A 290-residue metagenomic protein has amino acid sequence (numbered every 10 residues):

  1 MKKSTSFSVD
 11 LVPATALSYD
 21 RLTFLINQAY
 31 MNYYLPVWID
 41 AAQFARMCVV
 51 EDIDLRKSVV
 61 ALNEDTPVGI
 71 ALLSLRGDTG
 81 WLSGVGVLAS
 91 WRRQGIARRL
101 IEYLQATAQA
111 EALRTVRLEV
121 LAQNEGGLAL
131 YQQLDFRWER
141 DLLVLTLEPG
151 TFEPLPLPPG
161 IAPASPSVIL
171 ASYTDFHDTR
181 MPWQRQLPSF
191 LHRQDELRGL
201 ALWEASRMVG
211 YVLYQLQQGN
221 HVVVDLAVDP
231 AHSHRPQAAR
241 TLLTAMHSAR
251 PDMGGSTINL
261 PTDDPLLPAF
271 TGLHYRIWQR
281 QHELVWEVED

Functional and structural regions predicted by a protein language model:
K2-Q43, F152-Q184: Short amphipathic alpha-helix that is part of the acyltransferase structural core
T23-N27, Y34-L72, H177-W203: Active-site rim helix/loop that mediates acceptor-substrate recognition in acyltransferases
V60, T66-S74, W81-G86, A201 (+2 more regions): Conserved beta-strand in the GNAT
V87, R93-A106, A129-Q133, H234-S248: Conserved acetyl-CoA-binding loop-helix of GNAT-fold acetyltransferases
Q94, R98, R114, A122-R140 (+1 more regions): Conserved active-site alpha-helix within GNAT-family acetyltransferase domains
A108-E119, R250-P261: Conserved GNAT acetyl-CoA-binding A-motif
E119-L121, R137-G150, R276-V288: Conserved catalytic-core motifs of GNAT/GCN5-like acyltransferases
L134-G219: Amide-forming acyltransferase catalytic core, primarily the GNAT-like/NAT-type and related acyltransferase folds
